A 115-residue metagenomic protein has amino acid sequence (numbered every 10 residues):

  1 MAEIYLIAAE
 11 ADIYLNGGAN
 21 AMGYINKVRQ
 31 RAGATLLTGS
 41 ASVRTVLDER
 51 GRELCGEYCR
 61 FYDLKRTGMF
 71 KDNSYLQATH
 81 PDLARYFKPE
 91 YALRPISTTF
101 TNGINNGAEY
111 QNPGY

Functional and structural regions predicted by a protein language model:
M1-K27, R44-E53: Extended, hydrophobic/aromatic-rich amphipathic alpha-helical segments that build helical scaffolds
G18, L36-L37: Short, glycine- and charge-enriched coil/turn segments that flank and shape catalytic ligand pockets
L37-Y115: Long, intrinsically disordered, low-complexity segments
